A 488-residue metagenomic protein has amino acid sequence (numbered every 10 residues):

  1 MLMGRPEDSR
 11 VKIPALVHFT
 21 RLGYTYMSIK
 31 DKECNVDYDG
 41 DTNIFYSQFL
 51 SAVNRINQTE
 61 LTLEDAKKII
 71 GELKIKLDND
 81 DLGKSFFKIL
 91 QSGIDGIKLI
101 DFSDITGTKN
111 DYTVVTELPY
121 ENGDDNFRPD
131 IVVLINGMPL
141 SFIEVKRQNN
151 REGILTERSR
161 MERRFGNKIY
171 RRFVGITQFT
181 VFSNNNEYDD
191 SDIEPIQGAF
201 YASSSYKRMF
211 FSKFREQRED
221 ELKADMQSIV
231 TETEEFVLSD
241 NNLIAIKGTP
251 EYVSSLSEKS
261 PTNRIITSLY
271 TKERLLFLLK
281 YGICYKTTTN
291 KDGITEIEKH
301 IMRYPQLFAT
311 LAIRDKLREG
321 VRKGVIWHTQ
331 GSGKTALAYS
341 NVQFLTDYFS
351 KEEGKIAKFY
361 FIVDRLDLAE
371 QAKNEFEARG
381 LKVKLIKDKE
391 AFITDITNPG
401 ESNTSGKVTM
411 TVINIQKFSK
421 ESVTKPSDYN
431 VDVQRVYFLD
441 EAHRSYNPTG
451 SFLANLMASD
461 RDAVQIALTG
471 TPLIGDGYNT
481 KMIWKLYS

Functional and structural regions predicted by a protein language model:
L2-R10, P14-K358, D367, Q371-V383 (+3 more regions): ATP-dependent helicase/translocase motor core
N150-I154, E162, D192-S212, S419-K425 (+1 more regions): Signature of the SF2 helicase/ATPase Hel1-core->accessory helical subdomain module
F182, T411-N414, V464-T469: Structural recognition of the conserved hydrophobic beta-strand(s) that form the central parallel beta-sheet of P-loop
Y360-I362, I466: Conserved hydrophobic packing residues within short motifs/helices of P-loop NTPase cores of ABC-family ATPases
F361, T411-I413, Y437: Hydrophobic positions in the central parallel beta-sheet of the AAA+
L366, I386-T397, I415-K420: Conserved helicase motor
A391-T411, D428-Y429: Conserved motor-coupling elements within RecA-like helicase/translocase cores
